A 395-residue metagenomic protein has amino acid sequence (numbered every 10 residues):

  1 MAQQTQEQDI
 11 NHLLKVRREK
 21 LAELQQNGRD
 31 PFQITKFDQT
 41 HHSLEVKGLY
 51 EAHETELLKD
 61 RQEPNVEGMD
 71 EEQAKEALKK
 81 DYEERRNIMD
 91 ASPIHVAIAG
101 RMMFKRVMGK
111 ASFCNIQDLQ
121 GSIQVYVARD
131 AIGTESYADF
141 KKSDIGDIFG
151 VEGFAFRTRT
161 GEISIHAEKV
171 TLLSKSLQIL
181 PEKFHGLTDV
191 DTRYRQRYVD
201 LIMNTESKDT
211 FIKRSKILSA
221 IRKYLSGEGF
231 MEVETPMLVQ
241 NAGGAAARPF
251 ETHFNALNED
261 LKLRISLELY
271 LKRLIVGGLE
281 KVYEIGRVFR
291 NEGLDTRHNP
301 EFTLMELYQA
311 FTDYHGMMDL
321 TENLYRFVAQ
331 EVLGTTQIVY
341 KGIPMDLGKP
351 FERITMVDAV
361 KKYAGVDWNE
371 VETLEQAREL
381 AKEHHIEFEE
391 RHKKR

Functional and structural regions predicted by a protein language model:
M1-R395: Class II aminoacyl-tRNA synthetase catalytic cores and aaRS-like
